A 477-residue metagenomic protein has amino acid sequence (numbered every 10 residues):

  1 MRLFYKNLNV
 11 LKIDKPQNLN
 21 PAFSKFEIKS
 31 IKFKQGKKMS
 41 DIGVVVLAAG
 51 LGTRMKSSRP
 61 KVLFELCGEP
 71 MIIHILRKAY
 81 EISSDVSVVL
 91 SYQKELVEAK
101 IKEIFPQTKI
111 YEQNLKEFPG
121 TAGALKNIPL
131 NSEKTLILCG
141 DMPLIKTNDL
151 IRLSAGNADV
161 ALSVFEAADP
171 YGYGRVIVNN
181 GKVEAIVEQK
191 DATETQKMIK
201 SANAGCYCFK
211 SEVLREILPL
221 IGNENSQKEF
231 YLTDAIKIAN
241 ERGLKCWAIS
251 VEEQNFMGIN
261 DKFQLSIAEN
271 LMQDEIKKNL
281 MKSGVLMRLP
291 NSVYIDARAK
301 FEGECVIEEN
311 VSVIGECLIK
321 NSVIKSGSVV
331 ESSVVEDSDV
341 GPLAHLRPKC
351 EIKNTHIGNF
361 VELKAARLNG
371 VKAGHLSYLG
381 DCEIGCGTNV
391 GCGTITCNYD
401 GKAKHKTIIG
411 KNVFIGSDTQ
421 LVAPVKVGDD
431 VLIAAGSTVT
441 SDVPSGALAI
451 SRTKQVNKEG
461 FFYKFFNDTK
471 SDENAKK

Functional and structural regions predicted by a protein language model:
R2-D14, E184-Q273: Catalytic-core segments of class I nucleotidyltransferases/pyrophosphorylases that form NMP-activated intermediates
Y5-L8, L19-S24: Short hydrophobic targeting helices and cationic amphipathic motifs that mediate membrane/organellar targeting
I13, M39-E98, L115-K116, T147-I151: N-terminal glycine-rich phosphate-binding loop and ensuing alpha1 helix
D41, S84-S87, K134, D159 (+1 more regions): Residues at the starts of beta-strands that form the adenosine-phosphate
E65, L144, C208, G258-I259 (+1 more regions): Short aromatic/basic micro-patch
V97-E98, F105-N180, A204, C208 (+1 more regions): Conserved beta-loop-beta/alpha segment of the NTase-like Rossmann-fold superfamily that binds/positions NTPs
E241-D337, P342-L343, E351: Extended, small-residue-rich solenoid/repeat segments and analogous flexible loops that form exposed scaffolds
S328, V334, D339-K477: Glycine-rich hexapeptide-repeat left-handed beta-helix
